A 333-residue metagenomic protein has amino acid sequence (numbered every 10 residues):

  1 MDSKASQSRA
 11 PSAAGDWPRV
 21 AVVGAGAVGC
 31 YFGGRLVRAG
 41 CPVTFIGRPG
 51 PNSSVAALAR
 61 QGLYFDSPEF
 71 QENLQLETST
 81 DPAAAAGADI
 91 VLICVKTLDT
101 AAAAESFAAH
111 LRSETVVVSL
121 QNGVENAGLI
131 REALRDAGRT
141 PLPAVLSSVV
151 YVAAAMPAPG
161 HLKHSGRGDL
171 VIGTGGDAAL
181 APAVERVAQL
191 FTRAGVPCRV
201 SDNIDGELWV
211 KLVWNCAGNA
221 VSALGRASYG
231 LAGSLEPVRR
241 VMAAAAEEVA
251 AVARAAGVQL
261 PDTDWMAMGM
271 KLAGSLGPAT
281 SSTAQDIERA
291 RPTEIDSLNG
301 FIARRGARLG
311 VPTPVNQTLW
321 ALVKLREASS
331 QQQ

Functional and structural regions predicted by a protein language model:
D2, T192, M242-Q333: NAD(P)-dependent Rossmann-like dehydrogenase/reductase catalytic/cofactor-binding core
D2-F70: NAD(P)+-binding Rossmann beta1-loop-alpha1 motif at the extreme N-terminus of oxidoreductases
G34, R38, E105-A109, E132 (+3 more regions): Short, well-ordered alpha-helices that flank and scaffold nucleotide-derived cofactor binding pockets
G47-P49, T80-P82, Q121, V149 (+3 more regions): Residues at the C-termini of beta-strands that transition into short coil/loop
G50-S53, L98-D99, V124-E125, E207: Short alpha-helical
F70-H161: Rossmann-like NAD(P)(H) cofactor-binding subdomain of soluble oxidoreductases
H110, R135-A144, P157-K211, C216 (+1 more regions): Internal alpha-helical scaffold of NAD(P)-dependent oxidoreductase catalytic cores
